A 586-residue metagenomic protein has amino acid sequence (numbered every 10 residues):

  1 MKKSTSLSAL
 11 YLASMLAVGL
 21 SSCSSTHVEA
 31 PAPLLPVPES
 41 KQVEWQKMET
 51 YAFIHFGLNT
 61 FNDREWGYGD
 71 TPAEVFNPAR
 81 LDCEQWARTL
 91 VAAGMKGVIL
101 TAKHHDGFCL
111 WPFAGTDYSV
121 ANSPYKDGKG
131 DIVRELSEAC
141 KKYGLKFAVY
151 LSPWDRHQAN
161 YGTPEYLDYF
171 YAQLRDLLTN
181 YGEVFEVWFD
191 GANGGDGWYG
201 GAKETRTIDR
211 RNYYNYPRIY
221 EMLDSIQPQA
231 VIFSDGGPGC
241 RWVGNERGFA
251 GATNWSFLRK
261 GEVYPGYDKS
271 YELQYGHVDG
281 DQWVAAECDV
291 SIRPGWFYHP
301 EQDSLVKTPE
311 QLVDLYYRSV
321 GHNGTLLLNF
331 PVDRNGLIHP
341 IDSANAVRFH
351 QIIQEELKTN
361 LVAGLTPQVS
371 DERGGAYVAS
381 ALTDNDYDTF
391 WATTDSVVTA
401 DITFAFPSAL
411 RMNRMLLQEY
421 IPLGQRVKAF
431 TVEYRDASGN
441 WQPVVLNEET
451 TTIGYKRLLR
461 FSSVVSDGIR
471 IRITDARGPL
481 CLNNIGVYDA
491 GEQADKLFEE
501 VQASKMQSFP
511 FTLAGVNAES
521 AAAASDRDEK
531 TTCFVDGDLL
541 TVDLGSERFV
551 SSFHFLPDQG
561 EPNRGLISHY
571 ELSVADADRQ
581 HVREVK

Functional and structural regions predicted by a protein language model:
K2-Y11: Bacterial N-terminal signal peptides that target proteins for export
S21-S22: C-terminal motif of bacterial Sec signal peptides marking the signal peptidase cleavage site
T26-V398, T403-F404, L416-Q425, Y434 (+6 more regions): Mature catalytic domains of secreted/periplasmic carbohydrate-active enzymes
T359-D384, D495-S525: Predominantly extracellular/luminal regions of secreted and cell-surface proteins, especially disulfide-bonded
V398-T399, P407-R414, S466, G545-S552: Extended extracellular/luminal ectodomain segments enriched in beta-structured repeat modules
L410-P422, I471, F549-G560: A short beta-strand element within beta-rich, extracytoplasmic domains of secreted/secretory-pathway proteins
L423-T431, P562-E571: Short coil-to-beta strand junction motifs in C2/discoidin
S462-T474: Noncatalytic modules at the cell exterior or secretory-pathway interfaces, chiefly beta-strand-rich lectin/adhesion
